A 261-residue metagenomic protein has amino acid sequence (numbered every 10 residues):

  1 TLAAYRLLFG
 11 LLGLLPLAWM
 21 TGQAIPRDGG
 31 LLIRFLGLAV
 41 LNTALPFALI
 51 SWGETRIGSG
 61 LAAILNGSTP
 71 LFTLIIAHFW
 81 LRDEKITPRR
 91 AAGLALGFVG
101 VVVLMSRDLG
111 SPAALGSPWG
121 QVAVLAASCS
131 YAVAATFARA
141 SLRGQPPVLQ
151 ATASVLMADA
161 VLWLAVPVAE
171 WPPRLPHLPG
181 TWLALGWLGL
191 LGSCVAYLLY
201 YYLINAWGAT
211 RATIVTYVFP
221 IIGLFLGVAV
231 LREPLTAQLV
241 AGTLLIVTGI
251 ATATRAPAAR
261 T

Functional and structural regions predicted by a protein language model:
A3-Y5, T43, S59-S68, T136-A160 (+1 more regions): Helix-helix packing/entry segments at the starts of transmembrane helices
L14, L36, I76, P88-D108 (+4 more regions): Hydrophobic transmembrane alpha-helices of multi-pass small-molecule transport proteins
L14, T73-I75, F79, L94 (+5 more regions): Transmembrane alpha-helical segments that form core, pore/gating elements of small-molecule transporters/exporters
L14-N66, V102-V103, G189-W207: Specific transmembrane alpha-helical segments of multi-pass solute transporters/efflux pumps, especially DMT/EamA
L15, A39-A44, A48, L71-I75 (+7 more regions): Hydrophobic/small/kink-forming positions within alpha-helical transmembrane segments of polytopic membrane proteins
L15-I25, P70-A95, I221-V240: C-terminal transmembrane-helix exit sites in multi-pass transporters
G30-A39, K85-F98, Q145-S154: Cytoplasmic-side transmembrane-helix entry/capping segments in multi-pass membrane proteins
W52-R56, M105-S117, P167-A184, V228-A237: Membrane-interface helix termini and inter-helical loops of multi-pass transporters
